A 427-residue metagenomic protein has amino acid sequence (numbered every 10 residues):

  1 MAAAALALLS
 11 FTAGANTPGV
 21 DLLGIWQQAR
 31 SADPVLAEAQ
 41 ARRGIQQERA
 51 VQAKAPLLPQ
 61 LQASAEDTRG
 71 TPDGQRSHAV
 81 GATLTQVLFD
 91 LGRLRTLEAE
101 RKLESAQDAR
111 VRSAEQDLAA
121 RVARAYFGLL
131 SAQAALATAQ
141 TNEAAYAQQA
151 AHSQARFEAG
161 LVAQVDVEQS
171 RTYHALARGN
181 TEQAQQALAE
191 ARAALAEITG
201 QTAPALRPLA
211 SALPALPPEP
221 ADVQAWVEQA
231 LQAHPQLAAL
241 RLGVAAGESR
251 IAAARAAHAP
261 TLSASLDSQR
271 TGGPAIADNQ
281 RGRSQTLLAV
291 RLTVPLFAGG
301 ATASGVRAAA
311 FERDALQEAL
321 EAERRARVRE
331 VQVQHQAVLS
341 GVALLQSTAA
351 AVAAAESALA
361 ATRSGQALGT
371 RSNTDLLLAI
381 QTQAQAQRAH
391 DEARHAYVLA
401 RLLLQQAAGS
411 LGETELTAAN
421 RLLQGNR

Functional and structural regions predicted by a protein language model:
A2-S10: Bacterial N-terminal signal peptides
G14-S64, R93, R101, Y126 (+5 more regions): Bacterial Sec-pathway N-terminal export signals of envelope proteins
W26, G81-T83, Y126, A289-R291 (+1 more regions): Membrane-embedded beta-strand positions in outer-membrane beta-barrel channels/transporters
A37, Q60-Q75, V87-E115, A135 (+5 more regions): Small/polar (Gly/Ser/Thr/Ala-rich) solvent-exposed segments that form structured loops/beta-strands/short helices used
P59, H78-A82, W226, T286-L292: Hydrophobic, lipid-facing positions within transmembrane beta-strands of outer-membrane proteins
D67, A82-Q86, V290-V294, A393: Residues on the lipid-exposed face of transmembrane beta-strands in outer-membrane beta-barrel proteins
D117-Q229, G243, Q334-A337, G341 (+5 more regions): Periplasmic alpha-helical coiled-coil/stalk elements that build and connect Gram-negative outer-membrane
A389-R427: Acidic, low-complexity, intrinsically disordered peripheral segments
